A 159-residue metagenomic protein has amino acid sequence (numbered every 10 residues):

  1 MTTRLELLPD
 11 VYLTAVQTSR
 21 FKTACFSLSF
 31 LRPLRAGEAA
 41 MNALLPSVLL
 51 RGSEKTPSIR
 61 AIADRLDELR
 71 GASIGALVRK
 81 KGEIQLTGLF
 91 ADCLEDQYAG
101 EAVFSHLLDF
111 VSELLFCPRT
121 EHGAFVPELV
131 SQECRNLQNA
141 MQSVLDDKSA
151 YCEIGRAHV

Functional and structural regions predicted by a protein language model:
M1-C25: N- or domain-start disorder-to-order transition segments that initiate the globular core
T2, V144-L145: A generic local secondary-structure boundary/capping motif
K22-R35, A40-N42, I59-E113, N139-Q142 (+1 more regions): M16 family metallopeptidases and their MPP-like homologs
A43-L50: Active-site SXXK
S47, E113-F116: Short, hydrophobic/amphipathic alpha-helical patches that form generic packing surfaces within helical domains
G52-K55, D96-A99, C117-V126: Short, polar/flexible loop-turn hinges at active-site or ligand-entry regions and domain interfaces
A63, C117-M141: Acidic/histidine-enriched alpha-helical segments
